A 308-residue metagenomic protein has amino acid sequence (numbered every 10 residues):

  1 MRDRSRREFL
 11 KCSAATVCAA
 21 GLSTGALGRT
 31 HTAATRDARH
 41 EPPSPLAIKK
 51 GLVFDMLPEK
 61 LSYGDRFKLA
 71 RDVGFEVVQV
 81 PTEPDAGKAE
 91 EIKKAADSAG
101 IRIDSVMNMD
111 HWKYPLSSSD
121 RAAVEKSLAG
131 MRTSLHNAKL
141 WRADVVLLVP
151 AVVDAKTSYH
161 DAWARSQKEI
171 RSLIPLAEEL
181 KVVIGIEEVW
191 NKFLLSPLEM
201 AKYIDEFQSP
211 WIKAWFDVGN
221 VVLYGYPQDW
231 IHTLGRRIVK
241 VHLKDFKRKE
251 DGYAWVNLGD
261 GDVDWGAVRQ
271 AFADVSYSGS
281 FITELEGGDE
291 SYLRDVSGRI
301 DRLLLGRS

Functional and structural regions predicted by a protein language model:
R2-G51, M56, K60-R71, P197-I212 (+2 more regions): Histidine-acidic metal/acid-base catalytic patches
E8, C12-S23, S117-F216, V221-L223: Active-site acidic/histidine proton-transfer and metal-coordination neighborhood in alpha/beta enzyme cores
M56-P58, T82-P84, M109-W112, P150-D154 (+4 more regions): Active-site-proximal loop/turn and secondary-structure-junction residues that shape catalytic pockets, frequently
E76, R102, D144, V239 (+1 more regions): Short acidic/polar active-site loop segments enriched in Thr and Asp
V80-D97, P150-T157: Glycine-rich, proline-tolerant flexible connector loops at the mouths of alpha/beta enzymes
G87-G100, G130-L140, Y226-R236, Q270: Short amphipathic alpha-helices and their capping/turn segments at secondary-structure boundaries
A95-N108, Q167-A177, E206-F207, W265: Alpha-helix-loop-beta-strand connector modules within alpha/beta enzyme cores
